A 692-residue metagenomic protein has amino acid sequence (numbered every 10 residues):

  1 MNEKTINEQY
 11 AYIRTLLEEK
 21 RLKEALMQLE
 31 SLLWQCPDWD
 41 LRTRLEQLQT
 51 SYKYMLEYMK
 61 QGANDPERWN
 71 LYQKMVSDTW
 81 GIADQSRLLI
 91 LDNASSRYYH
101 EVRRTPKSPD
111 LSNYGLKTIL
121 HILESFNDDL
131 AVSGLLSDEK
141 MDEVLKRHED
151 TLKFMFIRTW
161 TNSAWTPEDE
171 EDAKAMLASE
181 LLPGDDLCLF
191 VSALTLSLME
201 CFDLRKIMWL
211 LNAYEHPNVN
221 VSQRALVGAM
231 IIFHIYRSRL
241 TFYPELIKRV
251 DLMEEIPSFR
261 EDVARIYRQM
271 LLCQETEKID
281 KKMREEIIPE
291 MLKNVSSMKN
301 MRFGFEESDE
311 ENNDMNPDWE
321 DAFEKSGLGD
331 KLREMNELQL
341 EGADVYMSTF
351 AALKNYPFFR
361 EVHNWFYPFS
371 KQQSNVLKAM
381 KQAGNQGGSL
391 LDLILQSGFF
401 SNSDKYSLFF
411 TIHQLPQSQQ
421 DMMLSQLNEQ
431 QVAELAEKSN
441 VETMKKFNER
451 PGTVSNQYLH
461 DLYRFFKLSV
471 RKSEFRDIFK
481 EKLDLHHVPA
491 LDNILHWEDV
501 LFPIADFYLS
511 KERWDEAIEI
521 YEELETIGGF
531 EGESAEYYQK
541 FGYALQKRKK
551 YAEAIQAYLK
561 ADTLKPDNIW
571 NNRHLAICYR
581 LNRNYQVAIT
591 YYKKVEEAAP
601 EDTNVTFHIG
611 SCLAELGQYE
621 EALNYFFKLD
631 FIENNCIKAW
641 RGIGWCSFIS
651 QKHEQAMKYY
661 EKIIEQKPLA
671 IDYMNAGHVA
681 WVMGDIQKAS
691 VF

Functional and structural regions predicted by a protein language model:
W34, E525-G529, L559-T563, K593-E597 (+2 more regions): Conserved structural position within tetratricopeptide repeats
Y367-K565, N571-I577: Alpha-solenoid helical-repeat scaffolds
V500, Y537, N571, V605 (+2 more regions): TPR alpha-solenoid repeat register
S510, K547, L581, E615-L616 (+2 more regions): Register position in tetratricopeptide repeats
